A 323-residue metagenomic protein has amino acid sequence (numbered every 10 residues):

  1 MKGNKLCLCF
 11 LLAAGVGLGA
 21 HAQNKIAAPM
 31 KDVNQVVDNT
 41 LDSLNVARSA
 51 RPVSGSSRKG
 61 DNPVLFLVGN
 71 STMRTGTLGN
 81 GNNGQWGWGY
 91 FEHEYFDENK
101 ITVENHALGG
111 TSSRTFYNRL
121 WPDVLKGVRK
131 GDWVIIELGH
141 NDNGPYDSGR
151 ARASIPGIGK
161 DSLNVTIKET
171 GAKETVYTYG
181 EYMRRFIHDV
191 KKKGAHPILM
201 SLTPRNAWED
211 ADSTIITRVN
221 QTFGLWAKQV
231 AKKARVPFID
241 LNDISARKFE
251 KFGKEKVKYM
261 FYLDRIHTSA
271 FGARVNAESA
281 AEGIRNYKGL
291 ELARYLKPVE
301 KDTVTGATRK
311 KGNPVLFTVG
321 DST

Functional and structural regions predicted by a protein language model:
M1-L8: Bacterial N-terminal signal peptides that target proteins for export
C9-G17: Bacterial N-terminal signal peptides
L18-A22: Sec/Tat signal peptide C-region and signal peptidase I cleavage site
N24-S49, D61, K254-V315: Conserved catalytic region of serine esterases and O-acyltransferases that act on ester linkages in lipids
I26-A107, P122-V134, A153-S154, V304-T323: Serine-esterase "nucleophile elbow" of acetyl-processing enzymes
L108-R114, A207: Acidic helix-start/capping segments at beta-turn-to-alpha-helix junctions
S112-D123: N-terminal post-signal-peptidase region of extra-cytosolic proteins
P122-A270, R274, A281-G289: Alpha-helical cap/lid subdomain in secreted, periplasmic, or secretory-pathway luminal O-acyl-processing enzymes
